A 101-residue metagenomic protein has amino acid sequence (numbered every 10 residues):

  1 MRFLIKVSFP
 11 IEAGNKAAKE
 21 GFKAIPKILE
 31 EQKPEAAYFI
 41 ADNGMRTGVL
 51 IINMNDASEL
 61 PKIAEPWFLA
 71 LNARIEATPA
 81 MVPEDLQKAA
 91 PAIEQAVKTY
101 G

Functional and structural regions predicted by a protein language model:
M1-G101: Conserved, structured core segments of small domains
